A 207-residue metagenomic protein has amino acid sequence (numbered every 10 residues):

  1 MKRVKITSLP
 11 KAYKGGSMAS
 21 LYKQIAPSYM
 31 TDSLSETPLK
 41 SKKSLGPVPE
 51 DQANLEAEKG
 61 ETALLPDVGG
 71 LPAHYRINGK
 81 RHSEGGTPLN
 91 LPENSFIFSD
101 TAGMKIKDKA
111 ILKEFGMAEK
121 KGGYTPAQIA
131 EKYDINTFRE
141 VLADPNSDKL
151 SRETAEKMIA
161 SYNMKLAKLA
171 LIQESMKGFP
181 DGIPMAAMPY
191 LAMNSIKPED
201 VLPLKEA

Functional and structural regions predicted by a protein language model:
M1-A207: Gly/Thr/Ser/Pro-rich low-complexity intrinsically disordered regions
